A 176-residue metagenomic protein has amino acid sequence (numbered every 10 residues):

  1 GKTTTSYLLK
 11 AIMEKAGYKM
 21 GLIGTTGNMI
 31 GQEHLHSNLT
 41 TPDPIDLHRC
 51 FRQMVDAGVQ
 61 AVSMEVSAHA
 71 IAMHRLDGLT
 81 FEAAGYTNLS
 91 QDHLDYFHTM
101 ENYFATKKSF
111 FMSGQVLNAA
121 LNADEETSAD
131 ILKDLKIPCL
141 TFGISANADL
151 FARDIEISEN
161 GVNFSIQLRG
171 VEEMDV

Functional and structural regions predicted by a protein language model:
G1-A123, T127-I137: Phosphate-binding loop of NTP-binding sites
F97-E101, K108, K133, I137-V176: Adenine nucleotide phosphate-binding catalytic loops in nucleotide-utilizing enzymes
